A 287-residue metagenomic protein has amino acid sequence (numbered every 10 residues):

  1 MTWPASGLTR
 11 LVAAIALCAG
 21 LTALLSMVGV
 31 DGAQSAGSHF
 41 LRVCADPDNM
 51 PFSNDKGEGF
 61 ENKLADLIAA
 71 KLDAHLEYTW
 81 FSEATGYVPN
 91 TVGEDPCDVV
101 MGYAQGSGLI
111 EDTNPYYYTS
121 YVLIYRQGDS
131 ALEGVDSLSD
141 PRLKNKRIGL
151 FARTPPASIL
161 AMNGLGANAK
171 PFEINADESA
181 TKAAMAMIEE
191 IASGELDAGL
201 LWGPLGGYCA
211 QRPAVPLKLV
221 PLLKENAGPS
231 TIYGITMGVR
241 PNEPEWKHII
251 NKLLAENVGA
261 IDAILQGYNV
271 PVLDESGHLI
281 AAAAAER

Functional and structural regions predicted by a protein language model:
M1-L8: N-terminal secretory signal peptides that target proteins for export/translocation
V12-S26: Bacterial N-terminal signal peptides
S35-L109, D177-T181, G267-P271: Extracytoplasmic small-molecule ligand-binding "clamshell" domains of the periplasmic binding protein/Venus flytrap
D46-N49, Y118-G128, Q211-L254, P271-R287: Periplasmic-binding protein-like
G59-L72, G128-D129, D136-P155, G228-V272: Extended ligand-binding regions for polar small-molecule ligands
D66, A70, H75-R142, R153 (+2 more regions): Acidic, polar ligand-binding/catalytic clefts
H75, P155-A176, N251-R287: Ligand-binding clefts/hinges and TM-proximal coupling segments of bilobed small-molecule sensing domains
Q127-K218, L223-N226: Pocket-lining segment of extracytoplasmic ligand-binding domains
